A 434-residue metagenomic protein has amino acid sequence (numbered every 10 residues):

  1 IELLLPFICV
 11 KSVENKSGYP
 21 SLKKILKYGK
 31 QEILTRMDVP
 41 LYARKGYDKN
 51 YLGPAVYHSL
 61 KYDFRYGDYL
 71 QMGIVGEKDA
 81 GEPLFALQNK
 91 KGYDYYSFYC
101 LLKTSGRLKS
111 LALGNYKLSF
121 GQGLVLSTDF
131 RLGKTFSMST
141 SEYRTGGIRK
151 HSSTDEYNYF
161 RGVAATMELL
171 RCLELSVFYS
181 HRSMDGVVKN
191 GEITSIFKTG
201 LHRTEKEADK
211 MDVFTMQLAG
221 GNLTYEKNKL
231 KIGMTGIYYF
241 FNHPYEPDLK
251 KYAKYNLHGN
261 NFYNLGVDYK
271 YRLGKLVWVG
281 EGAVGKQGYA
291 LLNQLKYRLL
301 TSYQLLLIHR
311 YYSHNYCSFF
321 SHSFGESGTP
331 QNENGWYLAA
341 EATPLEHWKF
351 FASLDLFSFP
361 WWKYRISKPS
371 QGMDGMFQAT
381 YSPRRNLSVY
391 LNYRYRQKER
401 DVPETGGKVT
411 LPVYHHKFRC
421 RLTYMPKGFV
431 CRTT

Functional and structural regions predicted by a protein language model:
E2-G29, F120, Q304-L306: Alpha-helical interaction/regulatory segments in DNA maintenance proteins
L22-K49, F64-I74, L111, S139 (+1 more regions): Transmembrane beta-strand segments of Gram-negative outer membrane beta-barrel proteins
K24-K30, Y69, S105-L111, F120 (+6 more regions): Short loop/turn motifs that connect adjacent beta-strands in outer-membrane beta-barrel proteins
M37-K45, P54-L108: Duplex nucleic acid-engaging cores and interfaces of nucleic-acid transaction enzymes
Y51, A55, F214-P247, K254-T434: Exposed, low-structure sequence patches enriched in small/polar residues
E77-Y95, R149-E156, D209-D212, G285: Outer-membrane beta-barrel proteins
K90-D185, S302-S318: Outer membrane beta-barrel
Y157-T204, D212-T224: Aromatic- and glycine-enriched pocket-lining scaffold segments that form the walls of small-molecule binding clefts
